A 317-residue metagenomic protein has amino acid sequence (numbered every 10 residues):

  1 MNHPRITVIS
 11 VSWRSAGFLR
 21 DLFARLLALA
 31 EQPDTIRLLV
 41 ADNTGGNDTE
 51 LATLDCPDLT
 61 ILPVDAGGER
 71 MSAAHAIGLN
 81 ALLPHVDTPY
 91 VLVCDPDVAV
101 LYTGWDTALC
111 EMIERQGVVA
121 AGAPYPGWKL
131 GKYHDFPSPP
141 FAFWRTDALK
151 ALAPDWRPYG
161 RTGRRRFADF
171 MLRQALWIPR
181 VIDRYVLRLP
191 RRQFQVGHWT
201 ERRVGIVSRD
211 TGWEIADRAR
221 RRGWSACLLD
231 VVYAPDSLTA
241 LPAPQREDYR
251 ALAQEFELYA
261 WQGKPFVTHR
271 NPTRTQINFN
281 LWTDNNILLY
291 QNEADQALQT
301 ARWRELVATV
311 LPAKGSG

Functional and structural regions predicted by a protein language model:
P4-S10, L26, I36-A41: Hydrophobic targeting segments
S15-L29: Short, well-formed alpha-helical segments that are part of the catalytic scaffolds of diverse glycosyltransferases
V40-L51: A conserved acidic beta->alpha catalytic loop
E50-L51, D55-H85: Active-site-proximal specificity loops/subdomain of glycosyltransferases
V91: Short aromatic/hydrophobic "clamp" motif used to bind/position activated sugar donors
D95-A99: The conserved acidic donor/metal-binding loop of glycosyltransferases
L101-I206, D210-I215: Conserved catalytic core of nucleotide-sugar-dependent glycosyltransferases
L172-G317: C-terminal catalytic/acceptor-binding lobe
